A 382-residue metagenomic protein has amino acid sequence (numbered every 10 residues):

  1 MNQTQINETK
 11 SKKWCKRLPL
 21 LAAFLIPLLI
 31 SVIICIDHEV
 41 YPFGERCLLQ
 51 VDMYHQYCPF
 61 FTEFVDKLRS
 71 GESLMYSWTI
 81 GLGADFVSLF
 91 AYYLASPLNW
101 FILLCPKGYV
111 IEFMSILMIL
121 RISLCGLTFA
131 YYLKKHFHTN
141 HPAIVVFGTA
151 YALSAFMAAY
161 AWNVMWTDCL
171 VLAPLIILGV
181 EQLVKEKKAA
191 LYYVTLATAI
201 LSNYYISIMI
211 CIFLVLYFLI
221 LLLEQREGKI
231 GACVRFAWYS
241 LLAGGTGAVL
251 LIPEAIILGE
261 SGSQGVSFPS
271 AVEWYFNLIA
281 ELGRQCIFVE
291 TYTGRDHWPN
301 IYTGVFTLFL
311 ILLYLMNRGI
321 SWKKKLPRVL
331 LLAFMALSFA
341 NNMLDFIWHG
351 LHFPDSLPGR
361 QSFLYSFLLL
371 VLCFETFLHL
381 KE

Functional and structural regions predicted by a protein language model:
M1-V40, R235: Start-transfer (signal-anchor) and selected internal transmembrane alpha helices of multi-pass inner/ER membrane
F24-I34, F309-L312, A333-A336: Hydrophobic core of alpha-helical transmembrane segments in multi-pass integral membrane proteins
P27, I119-H136, H141-E224, R235-A255 (+1 more regions): Membrane-embedded helix bundles of polyisoprenyl
C35-I36, K134-H136, G179-K185, F218-E227 (+3 more regions): Structural signal for the C-terminal ends of transmembrane alpha-helices and the immediately following loop
D37-F137, H141-P174, T198-S202, V289-H297: Active-site lumenal/periplasmic loops and adjacent helix-entry segments of GT-C-fold, multi-pass membrane
G44-Q50, M157-T167, T291, R295 (+1 more regions): Membrane-helix boundary/interfacial segments in multi-pass membrane proteins
V51-L68, A91, P97, A232-P327 (+3 more regions): Periplasmic/ER-lumenal interhelical loops and adjacent helix-loop junctions in multi-pass membrane proteins
I116-L124, T167-L175, C211, Y302-L308 (+1 more regions): Membrane-embedded alpha-helical segments of multi-pass membrane proteins, especially the transmembrane helices
